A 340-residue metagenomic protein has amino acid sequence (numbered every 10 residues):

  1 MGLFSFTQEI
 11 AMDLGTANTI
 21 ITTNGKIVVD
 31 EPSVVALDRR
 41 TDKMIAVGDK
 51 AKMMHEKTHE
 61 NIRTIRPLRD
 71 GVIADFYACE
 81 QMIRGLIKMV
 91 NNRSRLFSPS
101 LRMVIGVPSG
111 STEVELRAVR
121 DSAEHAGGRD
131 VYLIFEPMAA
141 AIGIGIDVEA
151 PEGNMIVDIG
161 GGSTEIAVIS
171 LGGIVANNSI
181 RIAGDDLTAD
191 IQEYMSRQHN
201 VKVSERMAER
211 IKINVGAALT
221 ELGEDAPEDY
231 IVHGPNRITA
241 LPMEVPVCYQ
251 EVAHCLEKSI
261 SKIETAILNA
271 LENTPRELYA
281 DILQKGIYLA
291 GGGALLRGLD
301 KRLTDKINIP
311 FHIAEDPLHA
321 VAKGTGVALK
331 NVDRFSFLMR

Functional and structural regions predicted by a protein language model:
M1-I159, A167-I287, A294-R340: Nucleotide/phosphate-binding catalytic cleft detector across ATP-hydrolyzing and phosphate-transferring enzymes
